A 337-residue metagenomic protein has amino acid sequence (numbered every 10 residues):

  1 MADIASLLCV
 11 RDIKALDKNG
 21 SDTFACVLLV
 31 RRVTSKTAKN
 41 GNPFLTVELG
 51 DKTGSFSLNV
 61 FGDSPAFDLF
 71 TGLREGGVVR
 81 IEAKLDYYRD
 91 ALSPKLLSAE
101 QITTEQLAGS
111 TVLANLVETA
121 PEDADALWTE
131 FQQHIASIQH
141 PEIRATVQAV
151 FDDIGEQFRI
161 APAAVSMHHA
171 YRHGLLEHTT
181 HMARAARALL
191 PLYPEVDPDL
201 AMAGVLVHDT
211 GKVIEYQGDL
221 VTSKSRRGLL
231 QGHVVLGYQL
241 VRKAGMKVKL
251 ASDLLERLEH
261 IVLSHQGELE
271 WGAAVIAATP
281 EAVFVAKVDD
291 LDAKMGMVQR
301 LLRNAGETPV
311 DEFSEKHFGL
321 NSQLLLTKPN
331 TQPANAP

Functional and structural regions predicted by a protein language model:
M1-A25: OB-fold nucleic-acid-binding modules
L28, G76, M182, D289: Divalent metal-coordination and catalytic microenvironments
R32-P43, S55-N59, D63-L113: OB-fold single-stranded nucleic acid-binding module
T46-D51: Short, acidic/hydrophobic/Gly-rich beta-strand patch recurrent on exposed beta strands that often constitutes part
A91-P162, L236: Extended, charge-rich, solvent-exposed interface segments
P141-A185, V207-G211: A short mid-domain helix/strand-loop element embedded in enzyme catalytic domains that forms or borders the active-site
M167-H168, E177, A188-T308: Divalent metal-dependent catalytic cores for phosphoryl transfer on phosphate-bearing substrates
A286, R303-P337: N-terminal intrinsically disordered, cationic/polar leader segments that include organellar targeting peptides
